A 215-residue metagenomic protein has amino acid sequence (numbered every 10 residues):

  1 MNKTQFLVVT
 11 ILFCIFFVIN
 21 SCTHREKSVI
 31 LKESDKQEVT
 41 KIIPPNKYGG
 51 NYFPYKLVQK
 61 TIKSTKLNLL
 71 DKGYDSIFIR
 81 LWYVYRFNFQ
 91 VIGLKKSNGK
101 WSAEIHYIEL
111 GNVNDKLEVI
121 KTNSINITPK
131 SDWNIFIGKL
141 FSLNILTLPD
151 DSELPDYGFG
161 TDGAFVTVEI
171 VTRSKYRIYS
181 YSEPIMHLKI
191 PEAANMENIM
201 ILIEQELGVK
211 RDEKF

Functional and structural regions predicted by a protein language model:
M1-V9: Bacterial N-terminal signal peptides that target proteins for export
V8-F17: Hydrophobic helical h-region of N-terminal Sec-dependent signal peptides in bacterial secretory/periplasmic proteins
I19-S21: C-terminal motif of bacterial Sec signal peptides marking the signal peptidase cleavage site
T23-F215: Function-determining sites in protein domains
